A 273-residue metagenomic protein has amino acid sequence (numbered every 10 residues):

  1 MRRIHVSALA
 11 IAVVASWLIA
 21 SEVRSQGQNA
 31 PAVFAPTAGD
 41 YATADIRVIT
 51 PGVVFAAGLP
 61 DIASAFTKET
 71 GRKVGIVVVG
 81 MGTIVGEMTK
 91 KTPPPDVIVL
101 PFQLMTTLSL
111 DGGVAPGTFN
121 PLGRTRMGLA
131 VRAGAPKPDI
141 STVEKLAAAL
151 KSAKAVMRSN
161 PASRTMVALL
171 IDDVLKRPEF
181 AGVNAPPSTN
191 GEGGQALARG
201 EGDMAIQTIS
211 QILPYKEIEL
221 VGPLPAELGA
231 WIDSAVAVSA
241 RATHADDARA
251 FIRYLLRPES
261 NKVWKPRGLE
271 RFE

Functional and structural regions predicted by a protein language model:
M1-L9: Bacterial N-terminal signal peptides that target proteins for export
R2, S21-S25: Intrinsic low-complexity/disordered segments
A8-A20: Bacterial N-terminal signal peptides
S25-K91, F102, T106-D111, N120-T125 (+1 more regions): Exported/periplasmic ABC-transporter solute-binding proteins
P93-V97: Periplasmic binding protein-like
V114-A115: Alpha-helical scaffolding within the catalytic cores of extracellular/periplasmic polymer-degrading hydrolases
